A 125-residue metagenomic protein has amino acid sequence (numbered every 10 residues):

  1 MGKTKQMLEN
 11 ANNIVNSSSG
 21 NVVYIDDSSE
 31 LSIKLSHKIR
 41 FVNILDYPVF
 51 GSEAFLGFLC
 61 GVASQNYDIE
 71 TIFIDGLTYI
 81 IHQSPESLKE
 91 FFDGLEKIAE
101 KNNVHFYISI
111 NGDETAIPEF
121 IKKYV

Functional and structural regions predicted by a protein language model:
M1-A63, I117-E119: Conserved P-loop
I25-D27, S52-F58, E70-G76, N102-H105: Short C-terminal domain-edge/linker segments immediately following a structured domain
A63, T71-V125: Replace "adjacent to P-loop NTPase cores in ATP/GTP-dependent enzymes" with "adjacent to NTP-binding cores
